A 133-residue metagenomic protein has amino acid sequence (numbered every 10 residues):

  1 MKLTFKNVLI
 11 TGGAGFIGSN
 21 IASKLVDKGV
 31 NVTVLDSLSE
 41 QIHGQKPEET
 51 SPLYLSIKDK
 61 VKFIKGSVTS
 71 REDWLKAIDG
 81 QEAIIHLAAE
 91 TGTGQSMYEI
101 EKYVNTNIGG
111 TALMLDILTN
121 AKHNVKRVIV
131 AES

Functional and structural regions predicted by a protein language model:
M1-S133: N-terminal Rossmann-like NAD(P)+-binding domain of SDR-like oxidoreductases, especially those catalyzing
